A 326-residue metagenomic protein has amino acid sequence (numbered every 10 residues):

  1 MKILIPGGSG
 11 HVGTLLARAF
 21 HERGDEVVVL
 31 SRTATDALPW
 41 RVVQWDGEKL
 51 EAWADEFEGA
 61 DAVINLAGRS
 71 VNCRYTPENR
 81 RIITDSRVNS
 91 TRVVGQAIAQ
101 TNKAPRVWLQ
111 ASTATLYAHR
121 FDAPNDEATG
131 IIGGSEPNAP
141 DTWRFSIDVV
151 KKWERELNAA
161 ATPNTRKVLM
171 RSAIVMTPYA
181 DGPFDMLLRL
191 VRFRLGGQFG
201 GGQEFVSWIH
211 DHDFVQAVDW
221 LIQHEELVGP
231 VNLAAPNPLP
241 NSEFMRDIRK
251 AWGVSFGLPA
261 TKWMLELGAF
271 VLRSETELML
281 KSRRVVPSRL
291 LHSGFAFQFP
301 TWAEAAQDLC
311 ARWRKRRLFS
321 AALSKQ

Functional and structural regions predicted by a protein language model:
K2, A217-R273, Q307-Q326: Mid/C-terminal beta-alpha module of Rossmann-like enzyme folds, strongest in SDR-family dehydrogenases/epimerases
I3-R23: N-terminal Rossmann NAD(P)H-binding glycine-rich loop of SDR-like oxidoreductase domains
T35-V93: NAD(P)H-binding glycine-rich loop region in Rossmannoid oxidoreductase-like domains and their noncatalytic homologs
R92-D141: Conserved Rossmann-fold NAD(P)-dependent oxidoreductase catalytic core, especially the SDR/UDP-sugar
F121, P163-T165, M176-M186, L221-V231: Glycine/proline-rich active-site loop of Rossmann-fold NAD(P)-dependent oxidoreductases
P137-K167: Active-site Tyr-X1-5-Lys
L188-G197, Q203-L239: Alpha-helical substrate-binding/gating segment
T276-Q326: C-terminal amphipathic/interface module of NAD(P)-dependent oxidoreductases and related NAD-binding regulators
